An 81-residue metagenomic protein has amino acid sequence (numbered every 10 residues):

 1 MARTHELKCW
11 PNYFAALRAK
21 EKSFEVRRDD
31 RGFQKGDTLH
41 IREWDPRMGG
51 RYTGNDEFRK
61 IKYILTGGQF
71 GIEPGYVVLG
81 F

Functional and structural regions predicted by a protein language model:
A2-F81: Catalytic phosphate/metal-binding cores of nucleic-acid and nucleotide-processing enzymes, i.e., regions that mediate
